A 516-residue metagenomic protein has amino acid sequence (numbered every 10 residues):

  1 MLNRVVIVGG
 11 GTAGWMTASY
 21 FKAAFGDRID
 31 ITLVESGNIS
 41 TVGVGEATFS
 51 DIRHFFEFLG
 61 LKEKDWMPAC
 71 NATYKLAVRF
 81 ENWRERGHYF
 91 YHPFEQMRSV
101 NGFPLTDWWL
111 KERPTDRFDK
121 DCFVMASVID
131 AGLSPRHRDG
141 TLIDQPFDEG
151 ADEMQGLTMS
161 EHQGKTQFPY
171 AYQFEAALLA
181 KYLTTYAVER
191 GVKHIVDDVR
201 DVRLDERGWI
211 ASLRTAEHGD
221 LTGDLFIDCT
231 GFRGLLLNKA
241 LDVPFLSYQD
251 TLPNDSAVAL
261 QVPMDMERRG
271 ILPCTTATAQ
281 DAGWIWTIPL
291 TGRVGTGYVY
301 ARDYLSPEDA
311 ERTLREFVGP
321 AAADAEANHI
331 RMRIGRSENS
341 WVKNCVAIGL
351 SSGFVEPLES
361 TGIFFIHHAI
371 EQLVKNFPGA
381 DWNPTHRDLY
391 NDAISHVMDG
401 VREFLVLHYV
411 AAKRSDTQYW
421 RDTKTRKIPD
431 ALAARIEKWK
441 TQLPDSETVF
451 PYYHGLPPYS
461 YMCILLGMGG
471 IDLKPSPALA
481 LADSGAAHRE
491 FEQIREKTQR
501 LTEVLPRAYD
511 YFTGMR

Functional and structural regions predicted by a protein language model:
N3-I29: N-terminal Rossmann-like FAD-binding beta1-loop-alpha1 element of flavoenzymes
K22-V44: Glycine-rich FAD pyrophosphate-binding loop
V44-I143: Dinucleotide-binding Rossmann-like beta1-alpha1 core, especially the glycine-rich loop that anchors the ADP
E161-A310, I370: Predominantly flavin-linked oxidoreductase catalytic cores and closely associated redox partners
A279-R331, S351-F365, N376-G379, N383: Conserved FAD/dinucleotide-binding core of flavoprotein oxidoreductases
H329-A347, G353: FAD-binding beta-loop-beta segment adjacent to the flavin cofactor pocket
K375-R516: Long, low-complexity C-terminal extensions of enzymes
